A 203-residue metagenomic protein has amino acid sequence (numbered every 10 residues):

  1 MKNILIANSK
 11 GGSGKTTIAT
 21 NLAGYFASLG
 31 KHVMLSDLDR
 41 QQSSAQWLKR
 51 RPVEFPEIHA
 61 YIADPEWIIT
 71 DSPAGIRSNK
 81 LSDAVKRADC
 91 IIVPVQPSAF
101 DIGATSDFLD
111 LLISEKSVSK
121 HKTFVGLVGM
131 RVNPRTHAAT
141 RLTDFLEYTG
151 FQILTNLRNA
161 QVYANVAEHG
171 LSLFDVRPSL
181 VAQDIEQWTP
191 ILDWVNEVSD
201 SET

Functional and structural regions predicted by a protein language model:
M1-S28: Walker A (P-loop) phosphate-binding motif
L29-S44: Short beta-strand-centered segment that lines the nucleotide-binding/catalytic pocket of NTP-utilizing
D39, I62-L81: Switch II (G3) loop of P-loop NTPases
Q41-P56: P-loop NTPase switch/communication element
N79-A99: Inter-motif core of Ras-like GTPase G domains
T105-H121, M130: Conserved C-terminal guanine-recognition region of P-loop GTPase G domains, centered on the G4
N133, T143-F174: Beta-strand-loop-alpha "switch" segments that mediate conformational coupling across diverse proteins
L173-T203: NTP-binding/hydrolysis catalytic cores, primarily Walker-type P-loop NTPases
